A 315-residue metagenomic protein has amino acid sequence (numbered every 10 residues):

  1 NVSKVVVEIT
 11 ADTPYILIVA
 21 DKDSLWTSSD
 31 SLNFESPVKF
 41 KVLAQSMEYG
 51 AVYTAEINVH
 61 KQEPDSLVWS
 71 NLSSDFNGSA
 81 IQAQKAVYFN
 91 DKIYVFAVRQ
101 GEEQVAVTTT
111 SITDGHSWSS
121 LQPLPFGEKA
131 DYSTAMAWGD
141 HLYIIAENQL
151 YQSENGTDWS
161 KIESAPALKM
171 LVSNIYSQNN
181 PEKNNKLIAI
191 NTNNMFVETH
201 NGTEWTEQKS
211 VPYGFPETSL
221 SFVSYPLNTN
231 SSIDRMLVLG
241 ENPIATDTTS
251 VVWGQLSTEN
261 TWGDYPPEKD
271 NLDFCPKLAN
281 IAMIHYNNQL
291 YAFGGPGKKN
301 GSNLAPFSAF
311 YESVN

Functional and structural regions predicted by a protein language model:
N1-A83, G115-G127, D158-S160: Beta-rich interaction/scaffold domains
D65-S74, H116-F126, S160-L168, T206-G214 (+2 more regions): Beta-propeller fold detector
L72-Q104: Beta-strand-rich domains and repeat architectures in extracellular enzymes and scaffolds, especially beta-propellers
F76-Y88, P123-D140, S164-N185, S210-S232 (+1 more regions): Repeated scaffold domains used in trafficking and secretory/extracellular systems, primarily beta-propellers
K92-Y94, H141-Y143, N185-K186, R235-L237 (+1 more regions): Conserved core beta-strand positions within WD40 beta-propeller blades
F96, Q100-A167: Structured core of small recognition/catalytic domains
R99-S111, A146-D158, K183-E204, I233-S257 (+1 more regions): Structural motif
F274-Y311: Loop/turn-rich, solvent-exposed surfaces of beta-rich toroidal or solenoidal domains
